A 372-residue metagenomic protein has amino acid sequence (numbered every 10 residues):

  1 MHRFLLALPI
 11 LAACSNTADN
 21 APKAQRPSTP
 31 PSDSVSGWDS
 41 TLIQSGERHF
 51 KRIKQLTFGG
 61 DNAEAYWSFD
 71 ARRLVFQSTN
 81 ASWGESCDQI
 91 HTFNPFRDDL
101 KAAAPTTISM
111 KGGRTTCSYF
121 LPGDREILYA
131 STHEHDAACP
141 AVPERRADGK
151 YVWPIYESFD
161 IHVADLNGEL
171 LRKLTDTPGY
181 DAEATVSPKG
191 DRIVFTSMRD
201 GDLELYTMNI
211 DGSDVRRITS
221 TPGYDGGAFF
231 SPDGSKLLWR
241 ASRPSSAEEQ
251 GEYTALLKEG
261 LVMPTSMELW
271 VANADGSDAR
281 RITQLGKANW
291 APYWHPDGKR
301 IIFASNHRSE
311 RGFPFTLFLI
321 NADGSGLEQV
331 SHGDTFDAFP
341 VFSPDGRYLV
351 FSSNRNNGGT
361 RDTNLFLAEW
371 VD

Functional and structural regions predicted by a protein language model:
A12-A13: C-terminal motif of bacterial Sec signal peptides marking the signal peptidase cleavage site
P27-K51, F159: Blade/loop signatures of beta-propeller domains
R52-Q55, A102-T106, Y151, S158 (+4 more regions): Predominantly a core beta-strand signature of beta-propeller blades across repeat-based propeller domains
F58-D61, S78-H91, S109-T115, A130-I161 (+8 more regions): A flexible loop/linker signature enriched in serine peptidases of the S9 family
F69-D70, P122-G123, P188-K189, P232-D233 (+2 more regions): Residue-level detector of Asp-centered blade-edge/turn motifs that repeat once per structural unit in beta-propeller
L74-V75, I127, I193, L237 (+2 more regions): Hydrophobic beta-strand positions that form the internal "hydrophobic ladder" of WD40/Gbeta-like beta-propeller blades
P95-D98, D165-E169, N209-S213, N273-S277 (+2 more regions): Short loop/turn segments that connect beta-strands within beta-propeller blades
